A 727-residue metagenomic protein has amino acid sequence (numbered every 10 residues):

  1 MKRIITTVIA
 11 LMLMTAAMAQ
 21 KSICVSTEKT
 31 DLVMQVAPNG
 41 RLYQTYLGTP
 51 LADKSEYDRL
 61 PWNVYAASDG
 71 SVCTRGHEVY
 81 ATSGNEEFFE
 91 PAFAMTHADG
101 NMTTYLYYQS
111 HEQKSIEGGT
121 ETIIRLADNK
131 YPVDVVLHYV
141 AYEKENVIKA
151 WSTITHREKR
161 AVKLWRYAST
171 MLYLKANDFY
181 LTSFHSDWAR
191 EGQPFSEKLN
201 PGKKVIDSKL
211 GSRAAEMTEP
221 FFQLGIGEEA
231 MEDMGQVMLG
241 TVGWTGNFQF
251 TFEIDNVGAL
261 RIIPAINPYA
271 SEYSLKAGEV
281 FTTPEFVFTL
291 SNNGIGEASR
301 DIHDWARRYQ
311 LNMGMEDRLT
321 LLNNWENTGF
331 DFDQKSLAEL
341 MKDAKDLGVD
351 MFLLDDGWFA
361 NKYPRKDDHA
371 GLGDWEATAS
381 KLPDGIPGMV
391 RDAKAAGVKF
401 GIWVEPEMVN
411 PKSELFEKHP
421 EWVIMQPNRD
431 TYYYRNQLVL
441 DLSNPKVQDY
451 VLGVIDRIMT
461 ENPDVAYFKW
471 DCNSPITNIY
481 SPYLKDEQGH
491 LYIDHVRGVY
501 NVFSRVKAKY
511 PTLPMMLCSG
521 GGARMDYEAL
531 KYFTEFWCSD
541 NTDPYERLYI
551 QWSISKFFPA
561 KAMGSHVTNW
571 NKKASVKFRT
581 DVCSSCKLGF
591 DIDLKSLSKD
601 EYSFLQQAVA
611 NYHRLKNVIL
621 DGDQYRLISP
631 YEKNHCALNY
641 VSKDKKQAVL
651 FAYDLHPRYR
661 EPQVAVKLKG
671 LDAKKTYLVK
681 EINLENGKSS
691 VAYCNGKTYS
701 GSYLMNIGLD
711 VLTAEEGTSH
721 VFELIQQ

Functional and structural regions predicted by a protein language model:
M1-K21: Bacterial Sec-dependent N-terminal signal peptides
K21-S26, T30-V33, L42-E253, Y269 (+1 more regions): Polysaccharide-binding surfaces and accessory modules of carbohydrate-active proteins
K29, F222, E232, P630-A673: Carbohydrate-binding surface patches
T74-G76, G84-L106, G227, E232-N247 (+6 more regions): Glycine-rich, aromatic-flanked loop segments that form ligand/cofactor-binding clefts across common enzyme folds
N101-Y107, Y273-N292, G717-I725: Short Pro-Gly-centered flexible turn/kink motifs
M313-G453, N462, Y467: Aromatic-lined carbohydrate-binding/catalytic grooves of carbohydrate-active enzymes
P383-G385, E417-K418, V423-K577, K587-I592 (+1 more regions): Active-site neighborhood of glycoside hydrolase catalytic domains
H656-Q727: C-terminal beta-sandwich/jelly-roll accessory domains of carbohydrate-active enzymes
